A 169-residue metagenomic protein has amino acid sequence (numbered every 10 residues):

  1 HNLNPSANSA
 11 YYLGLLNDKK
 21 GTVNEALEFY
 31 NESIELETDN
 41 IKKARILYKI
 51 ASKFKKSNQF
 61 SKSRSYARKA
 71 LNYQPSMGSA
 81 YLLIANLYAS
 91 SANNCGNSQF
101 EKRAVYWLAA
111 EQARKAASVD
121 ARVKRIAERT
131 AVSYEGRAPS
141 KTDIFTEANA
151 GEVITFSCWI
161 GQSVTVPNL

Functional and structural regions predicted by a protein language model:
H1-S6, E32-N40, K69-Q74: Solenoid-like repeat scaffolds
L3-Y12, N40-I46, Y106: Generic helix N-cap/helix-start motif at coil->alpha-helix transitions
S9-A10, K43-I46, S79-A80, V123-A127: TPR alpha-solenoid repeat register
Y12, Y48-K49, L83, S90 (+2 more regions): "A position-specific structural signal for the A-helix of alpha-solenoid helical repeats
K19-G21, T38-I41, S52-N58, A85 (+3 more regions): Short coil/turn linking the two alpha-helices of tandem helical-hairpin repeats
K115-L169: Terminal, low-structured helical/coil segments at or just beyond the last alpha-helical repeat
